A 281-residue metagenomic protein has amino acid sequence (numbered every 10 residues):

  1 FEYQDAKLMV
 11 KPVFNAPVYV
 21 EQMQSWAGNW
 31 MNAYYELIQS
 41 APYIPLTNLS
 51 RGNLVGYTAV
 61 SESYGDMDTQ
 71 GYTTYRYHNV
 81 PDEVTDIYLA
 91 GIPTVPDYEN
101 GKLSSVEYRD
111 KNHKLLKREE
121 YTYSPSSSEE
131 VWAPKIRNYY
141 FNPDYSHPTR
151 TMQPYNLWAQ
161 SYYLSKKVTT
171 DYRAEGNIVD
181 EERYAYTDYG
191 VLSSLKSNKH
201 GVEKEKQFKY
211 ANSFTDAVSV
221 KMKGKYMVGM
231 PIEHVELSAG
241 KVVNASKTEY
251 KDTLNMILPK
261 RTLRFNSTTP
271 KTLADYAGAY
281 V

Functional and structural regions predicted by a protein language model:
F1-V281: Non-catalytic interaction/targeting regions
